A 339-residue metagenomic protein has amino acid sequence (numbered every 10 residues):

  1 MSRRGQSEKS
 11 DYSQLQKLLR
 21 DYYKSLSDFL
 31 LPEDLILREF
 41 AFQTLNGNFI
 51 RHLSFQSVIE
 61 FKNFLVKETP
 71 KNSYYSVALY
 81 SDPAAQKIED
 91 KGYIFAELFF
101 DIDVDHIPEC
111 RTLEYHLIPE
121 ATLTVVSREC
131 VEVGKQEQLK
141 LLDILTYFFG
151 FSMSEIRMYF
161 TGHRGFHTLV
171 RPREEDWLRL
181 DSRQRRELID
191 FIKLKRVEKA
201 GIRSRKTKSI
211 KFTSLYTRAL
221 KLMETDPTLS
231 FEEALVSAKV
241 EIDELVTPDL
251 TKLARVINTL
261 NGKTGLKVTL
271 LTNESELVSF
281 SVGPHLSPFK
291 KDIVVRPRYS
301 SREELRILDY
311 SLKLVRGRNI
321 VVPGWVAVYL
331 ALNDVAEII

Functional and structural regions predicted by a protein language model:
Y23-T124, E244, T264-L266, L332: SsDNA-processing nucleotidyl-transfer enzymes
P83-D90, L145-Y147, F151-F160: Catalytic micro-motifs at enzyme active sites that drive phosphoryl/nucleotidyl and oxygen chemistry
F95-D101, M153-R183, V256: Histidine-centered divalent-metal-coordination microenvironment in nucleic-acid enzymes
T124-M153: Long, well-ordered alpha-helical scaffolding segments within enzyme catalytic domains, especially pronounced
T161-D176, S204-L220, T259-K263: Short, conserved secondary-structure transition motifs
R186-T251: Long, charge-rich alpha-helical interaction segments
K263-L266, V278-V326: C-terminal accessory/binding modules appended to enzymatic or scaffolding proteins
D334-I339: A short, conserved structural fragment
